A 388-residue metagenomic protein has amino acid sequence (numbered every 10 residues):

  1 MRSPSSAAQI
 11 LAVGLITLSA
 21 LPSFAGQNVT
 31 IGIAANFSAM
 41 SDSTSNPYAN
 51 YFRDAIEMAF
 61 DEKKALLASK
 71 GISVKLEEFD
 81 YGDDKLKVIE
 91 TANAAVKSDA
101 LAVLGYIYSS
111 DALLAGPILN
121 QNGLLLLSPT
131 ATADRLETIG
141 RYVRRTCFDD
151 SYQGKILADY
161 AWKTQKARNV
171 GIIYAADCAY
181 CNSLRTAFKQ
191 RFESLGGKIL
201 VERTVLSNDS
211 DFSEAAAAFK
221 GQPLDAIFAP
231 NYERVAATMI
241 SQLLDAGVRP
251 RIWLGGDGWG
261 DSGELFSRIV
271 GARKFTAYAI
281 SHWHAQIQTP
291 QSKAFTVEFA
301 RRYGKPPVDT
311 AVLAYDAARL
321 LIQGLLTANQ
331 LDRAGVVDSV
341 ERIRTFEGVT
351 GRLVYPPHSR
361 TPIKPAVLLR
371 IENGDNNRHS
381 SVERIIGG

Functional and structural regions predicted by a protein language model:
N28, G32-E57, F79-K85, I173-C181 (+2 more regions): Extracytoplasmic "Venus flytrap"
I33-A35, A95-S109, L127-P129, G171-Y174 (+4 more regions): Periplasmic-binding protein-like
P47-Y51, E62, L66-E137, V205-F212 (+1 more regions): Beta-alpha junction/loop-to-helix N-cap segments that form part of ligand/metal-binding clefts
P117-L124, L184-I280: Extracellular/periplasmic bilobed ligand-binding domains
V143-T204, A226, L321: An alpha-beta-alpha
T146-N169, N182, D211-S213, A236 (+3 more regions): Hydrophobic alpha-helical segments within soluble ligand-binding/sensing domains
I240-Y315, L326, L331, D375-G387: Extracellular/periplasmic periplasmic-binding protein-like sensory domains
E298-A311, I322-R378: Segments of small-molecule ligand-sensing domains
